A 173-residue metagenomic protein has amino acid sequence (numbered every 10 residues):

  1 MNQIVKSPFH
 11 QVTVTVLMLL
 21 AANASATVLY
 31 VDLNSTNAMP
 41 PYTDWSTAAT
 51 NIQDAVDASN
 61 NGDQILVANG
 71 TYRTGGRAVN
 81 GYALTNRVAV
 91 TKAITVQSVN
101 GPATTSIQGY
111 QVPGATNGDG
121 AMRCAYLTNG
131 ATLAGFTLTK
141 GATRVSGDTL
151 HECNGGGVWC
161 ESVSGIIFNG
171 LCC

Functional and structural regions predicted by a protein language model:
N2-T13: Bacterial N-terminal signal peptides that target proteins for export
Q11-N23: Bacterial N-terminal signal peptides
N23-D54, A58, N69-T74: Right-handed parallel beta-helix/beta-solenoid
N51, A121, N154: Beta-rich catalytic cores
G62-T95, G101-T105: N-terminal extracellular ligand-recognition/capping segment immediately after the signal peptide
R87-D148: Right-handed parallel beta-helix/beta-spiral solenoid domain characteristic of secreted/periplasmic
A131-C173: Right-handed parallel beta-helix
